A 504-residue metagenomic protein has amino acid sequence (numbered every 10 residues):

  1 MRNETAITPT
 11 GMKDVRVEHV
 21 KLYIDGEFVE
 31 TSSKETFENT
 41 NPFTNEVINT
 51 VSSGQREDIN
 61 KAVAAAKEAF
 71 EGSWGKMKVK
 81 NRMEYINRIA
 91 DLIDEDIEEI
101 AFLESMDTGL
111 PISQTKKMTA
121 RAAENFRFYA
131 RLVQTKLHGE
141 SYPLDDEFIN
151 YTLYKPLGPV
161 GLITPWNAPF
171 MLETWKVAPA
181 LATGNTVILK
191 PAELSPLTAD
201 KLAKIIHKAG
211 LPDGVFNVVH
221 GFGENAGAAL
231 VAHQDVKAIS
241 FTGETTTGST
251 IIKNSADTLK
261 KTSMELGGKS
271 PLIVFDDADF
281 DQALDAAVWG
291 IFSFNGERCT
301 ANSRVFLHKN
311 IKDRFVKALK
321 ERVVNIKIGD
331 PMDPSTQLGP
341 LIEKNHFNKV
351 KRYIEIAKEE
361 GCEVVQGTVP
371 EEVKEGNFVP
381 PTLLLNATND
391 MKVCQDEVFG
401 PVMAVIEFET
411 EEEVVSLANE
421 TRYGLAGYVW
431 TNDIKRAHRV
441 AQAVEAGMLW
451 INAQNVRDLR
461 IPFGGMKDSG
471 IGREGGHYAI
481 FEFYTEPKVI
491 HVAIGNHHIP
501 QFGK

Functional and structural regions predicted by a protein language model:
M1-P42, V369: Hydrophobic face of amphipathic alpha-helices that form TPR/SEL1-like repeat modules and related alpha-solenoid
N45, R82, E104, F126 (+9 more regions): Residue-level signal for inorganic ion chemistry
E46-N49, V236, I273, K327 (+2 more regions): Conserved C-terminal structural/oligomerization subdomain of aldehyde/semialdehyde dehydrogenase
I48-G54, E71-G75, G161-L162, L272-F275 (+5 more regions): Short, well-ordered beta-strand elements within core beta-sheets of diverse protein domains
I48-L137, E147: Glycine-rich loop-to-alpha-helix module at the N-terminal edge of alpha/beta enzyme cores
F70, W74, A90-I97, A101 (+17 more regions): Structural signal for hydrophobic packing residues in well-ordered secondary-structure cores of soluble enzyme domains
F128, H138-Q282, F408: Rossmann-like NAD(P) dinucleotide-binding subdomain of oxidoreductase/dehydrogenase enzymes
A238, T246-T388, I451, I499-P500: ALDH superfamily catalytic-core signature
